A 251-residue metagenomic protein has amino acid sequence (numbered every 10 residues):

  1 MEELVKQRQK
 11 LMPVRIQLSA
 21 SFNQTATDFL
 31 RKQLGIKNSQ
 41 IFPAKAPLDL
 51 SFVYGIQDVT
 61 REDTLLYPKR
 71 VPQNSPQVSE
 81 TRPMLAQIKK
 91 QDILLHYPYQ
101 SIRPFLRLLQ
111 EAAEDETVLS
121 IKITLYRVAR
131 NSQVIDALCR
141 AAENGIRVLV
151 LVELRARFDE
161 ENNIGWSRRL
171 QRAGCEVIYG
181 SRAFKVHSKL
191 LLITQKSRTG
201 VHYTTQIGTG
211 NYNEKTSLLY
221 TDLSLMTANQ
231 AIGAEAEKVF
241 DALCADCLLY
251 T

Functional and structural regions predicted by a protein language model:
M1-L249: N-terminal localization/anchoring segments of enzymes in phospholipid and broader phosphate metabolism
